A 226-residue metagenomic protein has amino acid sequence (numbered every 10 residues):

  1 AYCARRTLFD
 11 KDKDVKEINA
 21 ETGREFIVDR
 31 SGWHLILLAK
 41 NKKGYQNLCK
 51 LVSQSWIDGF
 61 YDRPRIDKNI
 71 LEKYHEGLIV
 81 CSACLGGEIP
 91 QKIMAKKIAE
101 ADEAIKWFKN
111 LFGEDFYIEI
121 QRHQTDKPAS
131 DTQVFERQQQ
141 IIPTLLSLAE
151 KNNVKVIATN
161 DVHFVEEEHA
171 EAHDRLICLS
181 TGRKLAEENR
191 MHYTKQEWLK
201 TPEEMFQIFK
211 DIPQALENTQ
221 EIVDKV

Functional and structural regions predicted by a protein language model:
A1-V226: Phosphodiester-processing cores and adjacent nucleic acid-binding clamps
